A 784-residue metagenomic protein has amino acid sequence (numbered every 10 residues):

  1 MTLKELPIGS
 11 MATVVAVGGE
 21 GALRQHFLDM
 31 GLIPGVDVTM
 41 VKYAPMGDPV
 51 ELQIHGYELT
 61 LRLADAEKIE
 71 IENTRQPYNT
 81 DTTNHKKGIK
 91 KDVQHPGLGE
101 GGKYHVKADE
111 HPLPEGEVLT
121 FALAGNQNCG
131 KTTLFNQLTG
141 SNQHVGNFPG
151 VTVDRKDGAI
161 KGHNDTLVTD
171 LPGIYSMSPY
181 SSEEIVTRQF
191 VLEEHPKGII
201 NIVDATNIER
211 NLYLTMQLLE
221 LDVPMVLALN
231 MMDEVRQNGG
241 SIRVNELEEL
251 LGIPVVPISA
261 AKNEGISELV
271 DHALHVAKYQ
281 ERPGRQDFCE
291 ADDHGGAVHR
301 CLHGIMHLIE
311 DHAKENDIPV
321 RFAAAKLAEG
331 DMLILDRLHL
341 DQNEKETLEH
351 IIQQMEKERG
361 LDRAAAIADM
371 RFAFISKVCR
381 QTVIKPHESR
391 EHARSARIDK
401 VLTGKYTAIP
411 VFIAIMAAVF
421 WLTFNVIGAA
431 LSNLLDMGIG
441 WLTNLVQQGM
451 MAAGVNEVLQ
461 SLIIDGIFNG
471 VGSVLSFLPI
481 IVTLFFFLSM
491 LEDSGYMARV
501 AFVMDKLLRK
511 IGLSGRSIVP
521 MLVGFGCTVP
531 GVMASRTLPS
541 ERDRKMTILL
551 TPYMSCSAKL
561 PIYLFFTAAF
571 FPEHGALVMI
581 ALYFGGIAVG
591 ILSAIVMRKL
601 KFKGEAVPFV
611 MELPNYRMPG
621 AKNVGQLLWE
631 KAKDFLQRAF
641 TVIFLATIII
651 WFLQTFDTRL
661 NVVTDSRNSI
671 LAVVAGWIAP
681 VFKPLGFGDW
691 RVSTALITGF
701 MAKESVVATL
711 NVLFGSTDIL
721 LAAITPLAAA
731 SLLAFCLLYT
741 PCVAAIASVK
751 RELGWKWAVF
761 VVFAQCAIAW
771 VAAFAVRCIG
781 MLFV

Functional and structural regions predicted by a protein language model:
Q94-S176: Conserved G1/Walker A P-loop phosphate-binding module
H163, R188-V255, I562: Conserved C-terminal guanine-recognition region of P-loop GTPase G domains, centered on the G4
V226, R236-H387: Alpha-helical transmembrane helix bundles of large polytopic membrane transport and channel proteins
A365-A366, K385, V426-I467, I511 (+4 more regions): Extended, low-charge hydrophobic alpha-helical regions
L402-F502: Core alpha-helical transmembrane segments of integral membrane proteins
V411-L422, L484-S489, T567-A569, L582-M597 (+3 more regions): Hydrophobic core segments of alpha-helical transmembrane domains in multi-pass membrane transport and ion-translocation
M437, W441-L445, A498-T528, K603-L627 (+1 more regions): Juxtamembrane inter-helical linkers in multi-pass membrane proteins
Y553, S557-I580, A744-G754, A775-V784: Transmembrane helix-loop junctions at the membrane interface of multipass transporters and ion channels
